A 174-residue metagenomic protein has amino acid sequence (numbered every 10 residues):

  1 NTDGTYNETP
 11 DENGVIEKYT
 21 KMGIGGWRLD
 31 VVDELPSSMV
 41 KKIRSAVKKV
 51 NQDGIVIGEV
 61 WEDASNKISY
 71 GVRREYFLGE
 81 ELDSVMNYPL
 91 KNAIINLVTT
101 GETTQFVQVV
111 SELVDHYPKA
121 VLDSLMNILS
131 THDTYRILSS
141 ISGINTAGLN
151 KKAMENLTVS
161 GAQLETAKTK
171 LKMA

Functional and structural regions predicted by a protein language model:
N1-K21, L171-A174: Short, acidic/polar
G4-E8, V32, F106, Q163-K170: Residue-level preference for long, well-ordered alpha-helices that form the structural scaffold of enzyme catalytic
G14-E17, G25-I128, G143-I144, L164: Active-site-proximal helices and loops of the catalytic beta/alpha 8
S37-V40, K168-A174: Short, hydrophobic/amphipathic alpha-helical packing segments that form internal helix faces or helix-helix interfaces
F106-V109, K152, K170, A174: Extended, well-ordered alpha-helical scaffold segments
H132-T134: Extended catalytic-interface subdomain
R136-L138: Short, solvent-exposed loop/turn elements at domain surfaces
S142-E165: A solvent-exposed, charged loop/short amphipathic helix patch at secondary-structure junctions
